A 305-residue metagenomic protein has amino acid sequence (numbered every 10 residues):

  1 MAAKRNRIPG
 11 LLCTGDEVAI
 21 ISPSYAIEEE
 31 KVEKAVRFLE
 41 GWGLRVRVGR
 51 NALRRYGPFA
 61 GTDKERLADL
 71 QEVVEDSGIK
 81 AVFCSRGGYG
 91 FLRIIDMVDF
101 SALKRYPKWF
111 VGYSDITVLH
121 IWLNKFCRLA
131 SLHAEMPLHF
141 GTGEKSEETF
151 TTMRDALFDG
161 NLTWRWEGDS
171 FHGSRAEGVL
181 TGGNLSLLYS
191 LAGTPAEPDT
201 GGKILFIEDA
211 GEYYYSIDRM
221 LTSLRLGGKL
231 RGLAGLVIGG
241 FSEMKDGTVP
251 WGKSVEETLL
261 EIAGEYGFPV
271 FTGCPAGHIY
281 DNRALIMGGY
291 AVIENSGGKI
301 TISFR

Functional and structural regions predicted by a protein language model:
M1-G78: ATP/NTP phosphate-donor binding region
I20, V82, D115, L188 (+2 more regions): Buried hydrophobic positions in well-ordered alpha/beta secondary-structure cores of metabolic enzymes
A81-F83, V111, I204-F206, V237: Structural motif
A81-L92: N-terminal glycine-rich "phosphate-gripper" loop used for MgATP/nucleotide binding and carboxylate activation
F100-W122, A130-M136, P269: Short, acidic/small-residue loops that bind anionic groups at enzyme active sites
R128-G193: Conserved anion/nucleotide-ligand pocket segment
L180-L224: Oxyanion-binding "anion nests"
L224-R305: C-terminal active-site/capping subdomain that shapes the small-molecule cofactor and substrate pocket of enzyme
